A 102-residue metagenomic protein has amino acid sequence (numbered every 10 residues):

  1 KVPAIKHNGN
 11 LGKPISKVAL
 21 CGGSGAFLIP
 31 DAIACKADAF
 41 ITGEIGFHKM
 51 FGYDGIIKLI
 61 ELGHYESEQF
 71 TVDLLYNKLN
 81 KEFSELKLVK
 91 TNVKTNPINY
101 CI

Functional and structural regions predicted by a protein language model:
K1-I102: Hydrophobic structural segments
